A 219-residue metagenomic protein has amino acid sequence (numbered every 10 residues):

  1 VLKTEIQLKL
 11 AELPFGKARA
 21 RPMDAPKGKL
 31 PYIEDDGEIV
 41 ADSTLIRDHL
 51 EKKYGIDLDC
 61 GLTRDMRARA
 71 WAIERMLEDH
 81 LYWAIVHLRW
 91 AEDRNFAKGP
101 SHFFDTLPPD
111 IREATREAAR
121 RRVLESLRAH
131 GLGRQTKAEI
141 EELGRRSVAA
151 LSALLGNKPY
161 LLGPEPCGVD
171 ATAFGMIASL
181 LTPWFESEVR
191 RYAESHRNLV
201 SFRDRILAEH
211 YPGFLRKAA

Functional and structural regions predicted by a protein language model:
V1-E113: GST-like domain detector, emphasizing the conserved glutathione-binding G-site in the N-terminal thioredoxin-like
A18-P22, P166, A218-A219: Acidic carboxylate-rich catalytic motifs and surrounding loops in phosphoryl-/glycosyl-chemistry enzymes
R47, E51, W71-E74, E78 (+5 more regions): Non-transmembrane alpha-helical segments in soluble domains of secreted/periplasmic/extracellular proteins
W83-V200, D204: GST-like fold's C-terminal all-alpha helical module
E209, G213-A219: Charge-dense, extended regions
